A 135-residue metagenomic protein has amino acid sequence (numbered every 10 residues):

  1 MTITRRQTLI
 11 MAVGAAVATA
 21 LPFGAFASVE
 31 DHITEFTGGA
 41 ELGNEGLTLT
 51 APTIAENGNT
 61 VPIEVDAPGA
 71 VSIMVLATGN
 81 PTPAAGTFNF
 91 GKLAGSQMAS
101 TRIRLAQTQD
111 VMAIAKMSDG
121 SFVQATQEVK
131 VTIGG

Functional and structural regions predicted by a protein language model:
M1-A16: N-terminal secretory signal peptides and thylakoid transit peptides that target proteins across membranes
G24-E56, A84-F88: Transition segment at domain starts
N59-I63: Structural beta-strand segments of beta-rich domains
M74-L76: Beta-strand signatures of extracellular beta-sandwich domains
P81-R104: An anionic, turn-rich surface loop/hairpin at beta-sheet edges that serves as a generic interaction/coordination patch
A106-D110: Extracellular Ig-like/FN3 beta-sandwich strand-entry sites
E128-G134: Short beta-strand edge segments in extracellular beta-sheet folds
